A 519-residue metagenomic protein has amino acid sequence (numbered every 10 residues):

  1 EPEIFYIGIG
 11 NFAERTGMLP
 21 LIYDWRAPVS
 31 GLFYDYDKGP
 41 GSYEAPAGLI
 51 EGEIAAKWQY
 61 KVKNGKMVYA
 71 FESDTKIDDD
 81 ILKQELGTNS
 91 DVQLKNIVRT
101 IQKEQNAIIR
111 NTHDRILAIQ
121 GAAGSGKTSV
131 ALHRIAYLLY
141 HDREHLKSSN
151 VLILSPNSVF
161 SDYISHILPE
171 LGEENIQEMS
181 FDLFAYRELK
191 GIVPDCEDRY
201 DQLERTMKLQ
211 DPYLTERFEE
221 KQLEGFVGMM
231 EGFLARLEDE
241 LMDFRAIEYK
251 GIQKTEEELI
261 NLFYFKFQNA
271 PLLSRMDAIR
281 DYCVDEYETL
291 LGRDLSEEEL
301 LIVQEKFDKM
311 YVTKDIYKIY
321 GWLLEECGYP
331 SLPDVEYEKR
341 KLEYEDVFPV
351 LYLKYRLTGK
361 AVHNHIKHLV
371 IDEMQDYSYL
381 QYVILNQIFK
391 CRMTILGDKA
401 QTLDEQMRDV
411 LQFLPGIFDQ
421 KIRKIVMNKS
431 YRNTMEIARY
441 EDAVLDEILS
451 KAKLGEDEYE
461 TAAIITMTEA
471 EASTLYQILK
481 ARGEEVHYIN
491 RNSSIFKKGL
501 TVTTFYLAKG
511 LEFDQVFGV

Functional and structural regions predicted by a protein language model:
E1-Q84: N-terminal accessory nucleic-acid engagement/regulatory domains that precede and modulate ATP-driven motor cores
R99-N111: Pre-Walker A adenine-sensing motif
H113-L117: Pre-Walker A (Motif I) flank of P-loop NTPase domains
I119-G121: Hydrophobic anchor at the beta1->P-loop junction of P-loop NTPases
G124: Walker A (P-loop) phosphate-binding loop of P-loop NTPases
K127-T128: Conserved lysine of the Walker
L139-L369, Q375-I384, R392: Alpha-helical nucleic-acid-binding subdomain of P-loop helicases immediately C-terminal to the Walker A/P-loop
E144-H145, S149, S158-E174, M179-Y186 (+3 more regions): Conserved helicase motor core of SF1/SF2 NTP-dependent helicases
